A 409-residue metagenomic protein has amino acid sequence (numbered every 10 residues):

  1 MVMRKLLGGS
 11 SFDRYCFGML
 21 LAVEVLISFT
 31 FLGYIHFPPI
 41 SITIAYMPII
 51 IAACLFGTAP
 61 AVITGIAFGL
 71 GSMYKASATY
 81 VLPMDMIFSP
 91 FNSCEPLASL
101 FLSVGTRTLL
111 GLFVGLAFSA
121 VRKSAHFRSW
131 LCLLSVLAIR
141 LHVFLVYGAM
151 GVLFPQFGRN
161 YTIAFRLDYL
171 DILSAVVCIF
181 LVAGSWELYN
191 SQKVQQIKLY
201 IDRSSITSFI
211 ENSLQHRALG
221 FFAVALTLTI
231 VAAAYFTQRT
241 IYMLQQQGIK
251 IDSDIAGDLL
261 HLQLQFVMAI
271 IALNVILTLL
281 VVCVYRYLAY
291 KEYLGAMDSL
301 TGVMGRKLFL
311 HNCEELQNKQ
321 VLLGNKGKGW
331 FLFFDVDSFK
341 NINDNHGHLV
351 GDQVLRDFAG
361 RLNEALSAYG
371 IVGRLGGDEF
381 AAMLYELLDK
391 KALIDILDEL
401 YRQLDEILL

Functional and structural regions predicted by a protein language model:
V2-I27, Y74, A78-G151, V182-E187: Short helix-perturbing small/polar motifs within transmembrane alpha-helices
V2-I63: Hydrophobic transmembrane alpha-helices
S89-A98, G158-I172, I210-E211, K250-M268: Membrane-interface segments at the starts/ends of alpha-helical transmembrane spans
L137-G158, W186-L188, I197-L262: Hydrophobic transmembrane alpha-helices
Y235-Q238, M243-S299, K307-N318: Signal-transducing coiled-coil linker helices
Y293, G305-Q317, V321-W330, K340-S367 (+4 more regions): Conserved long alpha-helical elements within nucleotide-processing catalytic cores of c-di-GMP signaling and class III
D298-T301, L332-D335, G377: Conserved metal-coordinating catalytic motifs of nucleotidyl cyclase and c-di-GMP turnover enzymes
M383-Y385: Short hydrophobic/aromatic beta-strand micro-patches that form the beta-sheet surface supporting nucleotide- or nucleic
